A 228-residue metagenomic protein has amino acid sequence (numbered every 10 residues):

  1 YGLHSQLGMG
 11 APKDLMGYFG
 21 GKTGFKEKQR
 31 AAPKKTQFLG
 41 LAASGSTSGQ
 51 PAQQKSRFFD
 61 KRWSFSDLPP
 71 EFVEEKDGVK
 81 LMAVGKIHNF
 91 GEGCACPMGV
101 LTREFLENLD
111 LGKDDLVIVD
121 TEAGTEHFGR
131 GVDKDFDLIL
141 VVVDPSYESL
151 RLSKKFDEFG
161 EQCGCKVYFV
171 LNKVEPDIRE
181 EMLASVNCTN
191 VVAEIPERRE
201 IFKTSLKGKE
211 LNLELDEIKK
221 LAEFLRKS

Functional and structural regions predicted by a protein language model:
Y1-D77: N-terminal phosphate/diphosphate-binding loop that engages ATP/GTP or pyrophosphate donors across diverse enzyme folds
H4-L7, G93-A95, S205: Short, glycine/acidic-enriched capping/hinge loops at junctions between secondary-structure elements
G17, L81-A83, V141, A193-P196: Structural signal for conserved beta-strand scaffold positions within catalytic alpha/beta enzyme cores
K22-F25, K34, N89-F90, T125 (+1 more regions): Short, small-residue-enriched loops and turns at beta-alpha junctions that line or gate enzyme active sites
G45-T125: Phosphate-binding/switch loop-helix module in NTP-utilizing enzymes
C96-E194, E200-K203: Conserved catalytic-core segment of NTP-binding enzymes
S205-L215: C-terminal boundary of histidine-terminating zinc-finger modules
E217-S228: C-terminal alpha-helix
